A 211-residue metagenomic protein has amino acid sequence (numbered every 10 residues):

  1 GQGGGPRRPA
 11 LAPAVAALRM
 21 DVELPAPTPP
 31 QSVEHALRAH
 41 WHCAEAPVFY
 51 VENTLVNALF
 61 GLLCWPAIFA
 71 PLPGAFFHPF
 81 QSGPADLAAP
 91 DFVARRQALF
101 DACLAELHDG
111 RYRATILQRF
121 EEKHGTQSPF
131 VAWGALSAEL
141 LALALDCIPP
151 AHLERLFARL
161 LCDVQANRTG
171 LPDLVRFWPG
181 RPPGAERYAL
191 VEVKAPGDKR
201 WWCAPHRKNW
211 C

Functional and structural regions predicted by a protein language model:
G3-R168, C203: Nuclease catalytic cores
L59, L136-L156, D173-G197, W210-C211: Conserved catalytic cores of phosphodiester-cleaving nucleases, focusing on short active-site segments
G197-A204: Accessory, usually C-terminal, subdomains that scaffold auxiliary metal cofactors
R207: Catalytic core segments in nucleotide and nucleic-acid processing enzymes
